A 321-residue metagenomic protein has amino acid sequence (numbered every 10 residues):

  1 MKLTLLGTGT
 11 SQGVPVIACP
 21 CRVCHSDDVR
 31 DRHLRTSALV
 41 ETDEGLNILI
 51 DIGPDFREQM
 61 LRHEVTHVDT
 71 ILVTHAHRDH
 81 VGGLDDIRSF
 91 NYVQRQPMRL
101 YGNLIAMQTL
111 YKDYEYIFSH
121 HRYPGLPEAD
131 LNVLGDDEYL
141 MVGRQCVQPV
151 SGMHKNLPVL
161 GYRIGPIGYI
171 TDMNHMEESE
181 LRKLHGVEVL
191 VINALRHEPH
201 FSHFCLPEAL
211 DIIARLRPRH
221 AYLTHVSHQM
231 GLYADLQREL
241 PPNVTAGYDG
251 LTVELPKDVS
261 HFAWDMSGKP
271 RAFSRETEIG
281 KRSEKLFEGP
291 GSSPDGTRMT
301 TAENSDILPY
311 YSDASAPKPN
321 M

Functional and structural regions predicted by a protein language model:
M1-I170, S179, L236-F273, D306-P317: Binuclear metal-dependent hydrolase catalytic cores
G9, G53, N174, L195 (+1 more regions): Anionic group-transfer/hydrolysis microenvironments
D31, G53, M173, P199-L206: A conditional alpha-helix N-cap/helix-loop micro-motif detector
P149-V150, I170-D172, I192, L223-T224: Thr-Gly-centered strand-to-loop micro-motif
E177-R271, Y310-Y311, M321: Binuclear metal-ion centers of metallo-dependent hydrolases, dominated by the metallo-beta-lactamase
S267-M321: Intrinsic disorder/low-complexity segments
